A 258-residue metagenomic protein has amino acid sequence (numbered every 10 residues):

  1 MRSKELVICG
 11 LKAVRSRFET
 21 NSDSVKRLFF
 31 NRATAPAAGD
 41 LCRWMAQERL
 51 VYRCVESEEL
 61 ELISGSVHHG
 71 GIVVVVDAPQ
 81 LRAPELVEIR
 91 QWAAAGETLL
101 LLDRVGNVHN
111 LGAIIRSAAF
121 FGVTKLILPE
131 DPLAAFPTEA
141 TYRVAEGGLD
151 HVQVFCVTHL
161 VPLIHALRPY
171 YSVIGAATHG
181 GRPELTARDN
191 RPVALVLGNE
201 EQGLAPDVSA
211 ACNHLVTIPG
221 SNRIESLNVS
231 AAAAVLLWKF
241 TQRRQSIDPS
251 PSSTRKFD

Functional and structural regions predicted by a protein language model:
M1-R90, P249-D258: N-terminal positively charged helical leader segments and presequences
R15, S117-F120, A140-G148, P206-D258: Structured adenosyl-cofactor binding patch, chiefly the S-adenosyl-L-methionine
D23, F30, D40, Q91-R182: RNA substrate-binding interface of SAM-dependent RNA methyltransferases
A33, S57-E58, D131-L133, E200-Q202 (+1 more regions): Short, acidic/turn-prone active-site loops that include or flank metal/cofactor- and phosphate-binding residues
A37, L133-A140, Q202-A211: Short, glycine/polar-rich helix-capping loops at beta-to-alpha or helix-loop-helix junctions that flank or form
E56, D103, P129-E130, T158 (+1 more regions): Short beta->alpha connector loops at strand-helix junctions that form conserved, small/polar/Pro-enriched
G70-I72, R143-G147, R191-A194: Short, hinge-like loop/turn segments at secondary-structure boundaries
V173-I224, N228: Active-site/ligand-binding-proximal alpha/beta "capping" segment
